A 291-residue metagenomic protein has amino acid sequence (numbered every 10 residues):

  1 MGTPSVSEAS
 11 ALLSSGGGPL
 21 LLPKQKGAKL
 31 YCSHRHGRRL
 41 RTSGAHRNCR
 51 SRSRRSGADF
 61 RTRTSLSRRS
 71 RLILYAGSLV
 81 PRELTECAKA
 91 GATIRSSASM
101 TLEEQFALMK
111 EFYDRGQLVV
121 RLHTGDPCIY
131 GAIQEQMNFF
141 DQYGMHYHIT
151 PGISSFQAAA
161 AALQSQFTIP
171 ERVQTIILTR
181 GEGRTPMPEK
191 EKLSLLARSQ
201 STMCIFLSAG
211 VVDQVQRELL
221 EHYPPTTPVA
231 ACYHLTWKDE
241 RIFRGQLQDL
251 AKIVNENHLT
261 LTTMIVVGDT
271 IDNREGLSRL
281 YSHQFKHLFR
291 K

Functional and structural regions predicted by a protein language model:
G2-A11: Extreme N-terminal basic, low-complexity initiation segments that serve as generic localization/processing leaders
V6, P19-T150: Class I S-adenosyl-L-methionine
L12-L13, G17-G18, K24-N48, E104 (+3 more regions): A contiguous loop/helix-start segment that scaffolds small-molecule binding in enzyme catalytic cores
R55, D126-S199, R241-R244: Class I SAM-dependent methyltransferase SAM-binding "motif I" and its flanking Rossmann-like core
G77, A98, P151-I153, E182 (+1 more regions): Residues at the C-termini of beta-strands that transition into short coil/loop
L79-P81, C128, S155, V211 (+1 more regions): Alpha-helix capping/helix-boundary segments
